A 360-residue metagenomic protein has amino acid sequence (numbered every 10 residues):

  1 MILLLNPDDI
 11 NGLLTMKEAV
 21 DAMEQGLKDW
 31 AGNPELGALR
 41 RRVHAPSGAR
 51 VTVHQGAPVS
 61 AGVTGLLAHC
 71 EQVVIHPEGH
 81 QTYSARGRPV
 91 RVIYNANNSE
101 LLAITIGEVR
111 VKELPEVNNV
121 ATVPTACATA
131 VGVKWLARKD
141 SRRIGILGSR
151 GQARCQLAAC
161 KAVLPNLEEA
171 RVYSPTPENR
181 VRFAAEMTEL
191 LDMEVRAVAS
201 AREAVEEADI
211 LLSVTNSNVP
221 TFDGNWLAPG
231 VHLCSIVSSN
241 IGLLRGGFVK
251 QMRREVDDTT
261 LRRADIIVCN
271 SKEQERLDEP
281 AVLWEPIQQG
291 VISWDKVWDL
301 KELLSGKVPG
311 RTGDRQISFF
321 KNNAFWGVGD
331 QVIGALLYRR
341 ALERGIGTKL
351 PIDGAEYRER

Functional and structural regions predicted by a protein language model:
M1-T122, A126, A130, D140 (+4 more regions): N-terminal ligand-binding/catalytic initiation module
T129, V133-K161, S174-N179: Glycine-rich adenosine-cofactor-binding loop
V163-L190: NAD(P)-binding Rossmann-fold cofactor-contacting core
M193-A208, F222-N225: Short acidic low-complexity segments
E206-E207, A228-P229, R263: Alpha-helix C-terminal capping/helix-to-coil transition sites in glycosyltransferase folds
N218-C234: Rossmann-fold NAD(P) dinucleotide-binding segment
H232-P309: Rossmann-fold NAD(P)-binding glycine/threonine-rich loop
E302-R360: Glycine-rich phosphate/adenylate-binding loop
